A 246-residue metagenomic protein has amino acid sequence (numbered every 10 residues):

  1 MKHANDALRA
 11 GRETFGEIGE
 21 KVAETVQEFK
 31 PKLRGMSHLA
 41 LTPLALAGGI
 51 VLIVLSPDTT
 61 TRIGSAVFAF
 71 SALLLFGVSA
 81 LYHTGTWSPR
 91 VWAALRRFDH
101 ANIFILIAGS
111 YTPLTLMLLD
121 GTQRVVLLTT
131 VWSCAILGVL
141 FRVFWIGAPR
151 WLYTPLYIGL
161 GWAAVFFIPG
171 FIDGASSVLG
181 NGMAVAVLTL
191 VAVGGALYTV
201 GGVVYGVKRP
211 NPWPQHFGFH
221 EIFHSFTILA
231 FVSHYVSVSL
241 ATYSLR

Functional and structural regions predicted by a protein language model:
M1-R246: Multi-pass alpha-helical transmembrane bundles in non-GPCR membrane proteins that perform intramembrane catalysis
